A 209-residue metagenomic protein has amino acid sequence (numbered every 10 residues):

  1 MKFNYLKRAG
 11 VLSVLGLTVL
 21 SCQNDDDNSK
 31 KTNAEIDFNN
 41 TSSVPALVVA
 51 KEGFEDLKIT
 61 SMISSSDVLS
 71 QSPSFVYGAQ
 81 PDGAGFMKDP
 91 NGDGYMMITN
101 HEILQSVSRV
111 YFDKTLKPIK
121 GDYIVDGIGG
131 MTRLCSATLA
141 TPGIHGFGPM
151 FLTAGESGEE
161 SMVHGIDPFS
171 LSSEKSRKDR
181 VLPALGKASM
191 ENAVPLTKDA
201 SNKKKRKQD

Functional and structural regions predicted by a protein language model:
M1-G10: Bacterial N-terminal signal peptides that target proteins for export
L15: Flavin (primarily FAD) cofactor-binding/catalytic cores of flavoenzymes
T18-S21: C-terminal motif of bacterial Sec signal peptides marking the signal peptidase cleavage site
Q23-D209: Sequence/structural signature of beta-propeller domains
